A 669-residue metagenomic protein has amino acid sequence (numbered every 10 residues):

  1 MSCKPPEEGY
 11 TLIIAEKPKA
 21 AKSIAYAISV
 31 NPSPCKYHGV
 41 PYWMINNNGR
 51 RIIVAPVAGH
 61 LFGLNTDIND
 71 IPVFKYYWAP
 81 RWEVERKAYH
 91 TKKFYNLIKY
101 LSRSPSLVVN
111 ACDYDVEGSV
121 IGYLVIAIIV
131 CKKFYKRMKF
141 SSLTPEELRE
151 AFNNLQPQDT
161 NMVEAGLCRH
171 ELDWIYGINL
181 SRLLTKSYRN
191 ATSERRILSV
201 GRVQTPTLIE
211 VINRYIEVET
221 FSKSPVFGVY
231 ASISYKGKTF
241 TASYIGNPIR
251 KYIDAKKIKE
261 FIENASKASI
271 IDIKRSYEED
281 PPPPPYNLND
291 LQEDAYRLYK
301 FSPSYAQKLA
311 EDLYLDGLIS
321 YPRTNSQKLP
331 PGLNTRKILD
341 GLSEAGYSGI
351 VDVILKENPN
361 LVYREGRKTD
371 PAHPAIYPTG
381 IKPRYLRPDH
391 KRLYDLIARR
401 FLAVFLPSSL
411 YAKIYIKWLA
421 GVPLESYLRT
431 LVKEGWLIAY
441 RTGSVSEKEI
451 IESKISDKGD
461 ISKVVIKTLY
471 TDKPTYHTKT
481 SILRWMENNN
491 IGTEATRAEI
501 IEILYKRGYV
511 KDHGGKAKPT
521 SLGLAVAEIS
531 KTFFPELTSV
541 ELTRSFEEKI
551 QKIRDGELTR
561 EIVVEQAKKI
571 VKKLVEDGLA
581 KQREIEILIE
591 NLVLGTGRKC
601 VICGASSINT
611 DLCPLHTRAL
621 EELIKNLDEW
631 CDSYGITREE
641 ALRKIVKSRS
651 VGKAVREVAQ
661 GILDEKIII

Functional and structural regions predicted by a protein language model:
S2-I13, W43, K99, P105-S106 (+7 more regions): Basic, low-complexity terminal or inter-domain segments flanking catalytic cores
S2-I178: Intrinsically disordered, low-complexity regulatory segments
P32-Y37, P157-V163, R182-K186, I216-F221 (+2 more regions): Active-site phosphate-binding and catalytic loops of NTP-dependent enzymes
G49-A88, K99, R195-E311, L315 (+6 more regions): Long, highly charged, low-complexity internal segments
R169-S181, V203, I233, E278-D290 (+4 more regions): Core structural elements
D312, I503, A619: Alpha-helical DNA-recognition elements
G604, P614-T617: Cys/His-coordinated zinc-binding microdomains
I608-T610, A619-E622: Short, non-ligating residues that shape and space the ligands of small metal-coordination modules and catalytic
